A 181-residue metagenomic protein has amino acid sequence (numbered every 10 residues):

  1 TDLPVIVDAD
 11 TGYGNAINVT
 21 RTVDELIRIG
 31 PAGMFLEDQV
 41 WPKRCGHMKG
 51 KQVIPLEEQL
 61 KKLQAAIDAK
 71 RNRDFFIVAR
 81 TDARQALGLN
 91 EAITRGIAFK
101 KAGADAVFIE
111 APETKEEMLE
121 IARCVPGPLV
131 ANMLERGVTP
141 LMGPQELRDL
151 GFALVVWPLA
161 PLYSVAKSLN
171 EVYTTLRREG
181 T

Functional and structural regions predicted by a protein language model:
T1-L159, Y163-T174: Alpha/beta enzyme core
R177-T181: Short, intrinsically disordered, charge-balanced linker/junction segments flanking boundaries in proteins
